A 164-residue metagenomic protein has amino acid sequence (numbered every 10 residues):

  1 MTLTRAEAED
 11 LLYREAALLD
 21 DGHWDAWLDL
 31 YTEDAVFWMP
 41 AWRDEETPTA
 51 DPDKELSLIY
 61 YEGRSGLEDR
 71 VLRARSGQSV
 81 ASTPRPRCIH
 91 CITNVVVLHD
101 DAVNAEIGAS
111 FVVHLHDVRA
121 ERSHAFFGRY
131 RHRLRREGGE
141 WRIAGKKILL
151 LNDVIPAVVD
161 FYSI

Functional and structural regions predicted by a protein language model:
M1-E33, E45: Short, low-complexity N-terminal intrinsically disordered segments enriched in polar/charged residues
D10, C88-H90, F127: Short solvent-exposed loop/turn micro-motifs enriched in small/polar/acidic residues
R14-L18, S57, A120, H124: Short, charged/polar micro-motifs that form catalytic or ligand-binding hotspots
E15, W27, L67, I107 (+1 more regions): Hydrophobic pocket/interface hotspot
E33-S110: A solvent-exposed, acidic/Ser-Thr-rich amphipathic alpha-helical stretch
V96-I164: A beta-strand edge to alpha-helix "cap/lid" segment located at domain peripheries
